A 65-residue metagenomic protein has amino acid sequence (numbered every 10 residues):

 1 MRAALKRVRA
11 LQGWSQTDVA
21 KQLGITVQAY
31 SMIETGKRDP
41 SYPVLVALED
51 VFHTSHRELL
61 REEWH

Functional and structural regions predicted by a protein language model:
A3-Q22, A47: Short basic helix-loop element that most often maps to the first helix and adjoining turn of HTH DNA-binding modules
L5, V19-A20, Y30-I33, L59: Conserved hydrophobic/aromatic packing and binding residues within compact polymer-binding modules
Q16, V27, K37-R38, H56: The DNA-contacting recognition helix of HTH DNA-binding domains and analogous helical DNA-recognition elements
G24, P43-E58: DNA major-groove recognition helix of helix-turn-helix/homeodomain DNA-binding modules
K37-A47, W64: Short, basic-rich loop-to-helix N-cap that marks the start of a DNA-contacting helix
E58-H65: Short amphipathic recognition helices of helix-turn-helix/homeodomain-type DNA-binding modules
